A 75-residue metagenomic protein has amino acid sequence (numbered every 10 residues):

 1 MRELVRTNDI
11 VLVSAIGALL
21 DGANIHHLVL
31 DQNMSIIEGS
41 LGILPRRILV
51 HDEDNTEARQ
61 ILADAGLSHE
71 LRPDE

Functional and structural regions predicted by a protein language model:
M1-E75: Acidic/polar low-complexity segments and flexible, solvent-exposed patches
